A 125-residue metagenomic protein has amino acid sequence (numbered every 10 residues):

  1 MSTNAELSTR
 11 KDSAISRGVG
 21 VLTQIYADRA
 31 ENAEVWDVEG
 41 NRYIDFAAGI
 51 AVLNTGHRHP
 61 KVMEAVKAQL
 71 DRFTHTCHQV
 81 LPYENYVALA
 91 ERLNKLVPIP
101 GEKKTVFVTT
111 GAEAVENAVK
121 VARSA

Functional and structural regions predicted by a protein language model:
M1-E31, L81, Y86: Active-site-adjacent loop/helix segments that line or gate small-molecule/cofactor pockets in enzymes
A5-T9, S16, V35-E39, H59-M63: N-proximal short alpha-helices
E6, D28, D37, I99-E102 (+1 more regions): Generic detector of short alpha-helix boundary/capping microenvironments and adjacent low-complexity segments
I15-R17, E34-V35, A88-L89, E116-N117: Short amphipathic alpha-helical surface micro-motifs
Q24-D45: Active-site and channel-lining beta-strand-loop segments that bind or position nucleotide-derived/phosphorylated
R42-A125: Glycine-rich loop-to-alpha-helix module at the N-terminal edge of alpha/beta enzyme cores
